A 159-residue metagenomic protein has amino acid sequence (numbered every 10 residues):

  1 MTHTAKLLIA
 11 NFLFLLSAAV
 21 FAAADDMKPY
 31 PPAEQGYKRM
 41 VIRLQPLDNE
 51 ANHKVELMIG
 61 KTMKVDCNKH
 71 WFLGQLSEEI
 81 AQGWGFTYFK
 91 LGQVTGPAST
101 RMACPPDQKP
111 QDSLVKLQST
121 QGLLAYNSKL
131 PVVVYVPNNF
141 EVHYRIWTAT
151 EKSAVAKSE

Functional and structural regions predicted by a protein language model:
M1-I9: Bacterial N-terminal signal peptides that target proteins for export
S17-A19: N-terminal signal peptide c-region/cleavage motif recognized by signal peptidases
F21-D66: N-terminal export/targeting and maturation segments
E34-G36, N49-A51, G83, Y126-S128 (+1 more regions): Solvent-exposed loop and beta-edge segments used for protein-protein assembly and interaction
A51-T120, L124: Mature extracytoplasmic domains of secretory-pathway proteins
A125-E159: C-terminal partner/receptor-binding element of secreted or periplasmic proteins
